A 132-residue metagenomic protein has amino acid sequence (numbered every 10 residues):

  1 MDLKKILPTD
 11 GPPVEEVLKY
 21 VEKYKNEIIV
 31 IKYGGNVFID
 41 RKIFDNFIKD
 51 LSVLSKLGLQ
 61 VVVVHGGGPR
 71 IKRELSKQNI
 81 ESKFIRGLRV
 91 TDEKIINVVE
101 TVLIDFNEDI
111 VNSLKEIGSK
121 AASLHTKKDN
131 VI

Functional and structural regions predicted by a protein language model:
M1-I132: Nucleotide/pyrophosphate-binding catalytic subdomain
